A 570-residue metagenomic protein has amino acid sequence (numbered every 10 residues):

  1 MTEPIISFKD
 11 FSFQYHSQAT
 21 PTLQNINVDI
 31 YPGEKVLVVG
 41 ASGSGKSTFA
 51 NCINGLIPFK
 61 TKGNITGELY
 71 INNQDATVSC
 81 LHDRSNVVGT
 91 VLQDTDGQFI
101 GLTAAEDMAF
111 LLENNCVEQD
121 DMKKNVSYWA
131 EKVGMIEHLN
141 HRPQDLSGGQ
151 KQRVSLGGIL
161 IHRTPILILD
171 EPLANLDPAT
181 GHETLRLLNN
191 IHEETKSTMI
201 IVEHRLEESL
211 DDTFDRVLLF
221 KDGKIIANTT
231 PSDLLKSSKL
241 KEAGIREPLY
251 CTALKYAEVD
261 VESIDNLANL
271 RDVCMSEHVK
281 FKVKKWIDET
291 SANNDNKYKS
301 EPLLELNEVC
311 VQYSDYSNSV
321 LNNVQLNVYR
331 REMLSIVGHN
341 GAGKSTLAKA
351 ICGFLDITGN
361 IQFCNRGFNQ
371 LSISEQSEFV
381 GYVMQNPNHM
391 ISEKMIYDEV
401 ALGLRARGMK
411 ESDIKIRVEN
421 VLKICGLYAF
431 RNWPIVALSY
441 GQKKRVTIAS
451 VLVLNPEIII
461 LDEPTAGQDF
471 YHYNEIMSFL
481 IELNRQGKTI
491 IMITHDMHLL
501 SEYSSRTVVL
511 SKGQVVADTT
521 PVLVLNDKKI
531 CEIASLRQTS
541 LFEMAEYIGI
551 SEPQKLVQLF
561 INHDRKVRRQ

Functional and structural regions predicted by a protein language model:
V39-A41, V337-H339: The feature captures the beta-strand-to-loop junction immediately N-terminal to the Walker
K62-Q74, G359-F368, Q376: Conserved ABC transporter NBD signature motif
D121-H138, S412-F430: Conserved ABC ATPase "signature" region
R142-L146, Q150, P434-L438: Conserved ABC ATPase signature
L167-D170, I459-D462: Catalytic Walker B motif of ABC-type/P-loop ATPase nucleotide-binding domains
K224-Y250, Q514-L541: Conserved beta-strand-loop-alpha-helix hinge in the C-terminal portion of ABC ATPase nucleotide-binding domains
K241-E305, I530-Q570: ABC ATPase nucleotide-binding domains
